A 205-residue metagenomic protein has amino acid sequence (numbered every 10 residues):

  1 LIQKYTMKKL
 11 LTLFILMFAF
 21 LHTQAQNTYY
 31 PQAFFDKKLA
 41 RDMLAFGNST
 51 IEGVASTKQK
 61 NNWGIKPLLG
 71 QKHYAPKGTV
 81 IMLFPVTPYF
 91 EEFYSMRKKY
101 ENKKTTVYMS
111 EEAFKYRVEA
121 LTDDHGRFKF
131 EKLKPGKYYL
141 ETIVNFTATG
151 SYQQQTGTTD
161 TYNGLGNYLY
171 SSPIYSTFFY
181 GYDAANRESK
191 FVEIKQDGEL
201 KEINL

Functional and structural regions predicted by a protein language model:
L1-N27: Bacterial Sec-dependent N-terminal signal peptides
Q26-E101, T149-L205: Primarily secretory-pathway and cell-envelope proteins
Y89-R97, K104-H125: Short, acidic Ser/Thr/Gly-rich low-complexity loop/linker segments typical of extracellular and cell-surface proteins
H125-K132: Short, surface-exposed beta-strand/beta-hairpin micro-motifs centered on an aromatic residue
L133-T142: A short tyrosine-centered beta-strand micro-motif
N145-F146: Short, charged beta-turn/beta-strand-edge "cap" motif at the junction between a beta-strand and an adjacent loop
